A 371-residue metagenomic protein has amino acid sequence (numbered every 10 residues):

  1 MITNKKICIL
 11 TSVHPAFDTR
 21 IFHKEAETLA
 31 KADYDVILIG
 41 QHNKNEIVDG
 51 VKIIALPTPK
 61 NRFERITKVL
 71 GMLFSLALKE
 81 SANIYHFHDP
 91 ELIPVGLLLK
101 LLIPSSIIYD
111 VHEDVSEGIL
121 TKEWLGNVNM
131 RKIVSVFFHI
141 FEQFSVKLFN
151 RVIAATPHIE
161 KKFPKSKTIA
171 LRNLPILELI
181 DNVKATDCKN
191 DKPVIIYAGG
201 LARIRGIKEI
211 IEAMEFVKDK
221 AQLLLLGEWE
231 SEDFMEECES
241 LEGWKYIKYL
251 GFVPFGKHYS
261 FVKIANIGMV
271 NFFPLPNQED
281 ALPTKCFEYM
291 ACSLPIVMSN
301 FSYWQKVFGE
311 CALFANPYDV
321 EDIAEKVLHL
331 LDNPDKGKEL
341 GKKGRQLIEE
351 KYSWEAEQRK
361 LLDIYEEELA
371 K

Functional and structural regions predicted by a protein language model:
C8, I153, D187-E215, L224: Conserved donor-binding/catalytic core segment of Leloir-type glycosyltransferases
R20, R205, G256-F261, G268-M290 (+1 more regions): Nucleotide-sugar-dependent
H42-K44, Q222-M235, Y249-G251: Glycosyltransferase donor-sugar binding loop
I54, S135-N182: Donor nucleotide-sugar binding/catalytic pocket of nucleotide-sugar-dependent glycosyltransferases
L70-L78, L98-L102, V115-S116, M130-V152: Membrane-proximal helix-turn-helix segments that form the acceptor-binding/catalytic region of lipid-linked
M235-V262: Nucleotide-activated donor-binding/catalytic signature segment of Leloir-type glycosyltransferases, i.e., the conserved
A312-V320, H329-D335: Conserved acidic donor-binding segment of nucleotide-sugar-dependent glycosyltransferases
H329, K336-K351, K360-D363: A short, well-ordered alpha-helix in the C-terminal region of glycosyltransferases
